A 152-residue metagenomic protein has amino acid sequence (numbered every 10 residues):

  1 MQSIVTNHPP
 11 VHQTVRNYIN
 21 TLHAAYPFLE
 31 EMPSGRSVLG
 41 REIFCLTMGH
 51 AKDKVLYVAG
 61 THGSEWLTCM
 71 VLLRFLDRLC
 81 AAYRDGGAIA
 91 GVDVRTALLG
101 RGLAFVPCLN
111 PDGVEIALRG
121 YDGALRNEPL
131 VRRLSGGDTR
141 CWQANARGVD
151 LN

Functional and structural regions predicted by a protein language model:
M1-E42: Short glycine- and acidic-rich boundary segments immediately preceding or forming the N-terminal edge of structured
S34-R36, A59, V106-P111: Active-site-proximal beta-strand/loop segments in catalytic clefts of secreted hydrolases
L39-C45, V114-L118: Short, solvent-exposed polar/charged micro-motifs at secondary-structure junctions
F44-K52, G60: Short beta-strand-to-loop junctions in surface cap/lid or active-site-entrance loops
K52, L67, R74-L76, C80-N152: Active-site/substrate-binding loop(s) of hydrolase catalytic cores
G63-C69: Di-metal (Zn2+ and/or Mg2+/Mn2+) metal-binding site signature of metallo-dependent hydrolases with the MBL/beta-CASP
